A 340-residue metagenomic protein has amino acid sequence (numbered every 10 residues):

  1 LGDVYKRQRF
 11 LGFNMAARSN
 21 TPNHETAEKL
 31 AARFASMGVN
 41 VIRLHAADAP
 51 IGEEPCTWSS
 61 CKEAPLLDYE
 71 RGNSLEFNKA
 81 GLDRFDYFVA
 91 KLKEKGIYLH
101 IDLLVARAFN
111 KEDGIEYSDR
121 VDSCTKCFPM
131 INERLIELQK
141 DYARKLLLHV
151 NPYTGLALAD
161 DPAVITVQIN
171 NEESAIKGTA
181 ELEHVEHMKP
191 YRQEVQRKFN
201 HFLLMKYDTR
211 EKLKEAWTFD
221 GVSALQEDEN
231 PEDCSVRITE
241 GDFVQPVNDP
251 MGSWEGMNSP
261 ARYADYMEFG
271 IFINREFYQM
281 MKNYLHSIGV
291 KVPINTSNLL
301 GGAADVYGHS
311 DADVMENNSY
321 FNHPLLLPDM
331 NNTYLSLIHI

Functional and structural regions predicted by a protein language model:
V4, H339-I340: Short, small-residue-biased leader/transition segments that mark boundaries at the very start of proteins
R7-A312, F321-P324: Active-site mouth of glycoside hydrolases
F272, I338-H339: N-terminal functional modules and adjacent low-complexity/disordered segments of proteins
E316-S319, Y334-L337: Active-site core of glycosidic bond-cleaving carbohydrate-active enzymes
P324-N331: Short, charged, surface-exposed secondary-structure boundary motifs
